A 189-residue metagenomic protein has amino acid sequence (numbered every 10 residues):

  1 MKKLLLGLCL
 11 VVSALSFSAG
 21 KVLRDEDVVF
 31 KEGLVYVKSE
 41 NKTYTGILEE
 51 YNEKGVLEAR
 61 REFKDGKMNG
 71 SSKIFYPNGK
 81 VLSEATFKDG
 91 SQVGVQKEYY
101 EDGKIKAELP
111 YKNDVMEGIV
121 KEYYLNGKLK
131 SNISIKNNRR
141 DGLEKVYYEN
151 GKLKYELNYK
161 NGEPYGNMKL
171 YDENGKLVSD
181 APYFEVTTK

Functional and structural regions predicted by a protein language model:
L4-S13: Sec-dependent N-terminal signal peptides
L15-K189: Glycine/tyrosine- and acidic-biased, solvent-exposed loop/turn segments at the edges of beta-strands
